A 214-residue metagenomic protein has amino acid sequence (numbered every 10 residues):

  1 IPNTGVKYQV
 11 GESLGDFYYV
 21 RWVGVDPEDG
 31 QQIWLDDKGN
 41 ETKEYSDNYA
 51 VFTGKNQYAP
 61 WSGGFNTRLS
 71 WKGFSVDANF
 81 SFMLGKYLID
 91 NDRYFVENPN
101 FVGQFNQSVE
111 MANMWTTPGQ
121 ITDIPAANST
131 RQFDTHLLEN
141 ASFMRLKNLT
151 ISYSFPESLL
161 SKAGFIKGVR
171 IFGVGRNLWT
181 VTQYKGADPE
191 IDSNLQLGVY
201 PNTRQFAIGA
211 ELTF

Functional and structural regions predicted by a protein language model:
I1-Q57: Conserved small-residue
I1-V6, R93-V102, Y184-Q196: Flexible, surface-exposed loop regions and adjacent strand-edge segments of Gram-negative outer-membrane beta-barrel
D16, P27, M83-R170, V174-G175: Extracytoplasmic gating/loop element in the C-terminal half of outer-membrane beta-barrel translocons and assembly
W61-G63, K72-F74, S142, F165-V169 (+1 more regions): Outer-envelope beta-barrel architecture signal
S70, S81-M83, V174-L178, T213: Outer-membrane beta-barrel pore domains and translocons
G73-D77, S158-L159: Repeated loop/turn-to-beta-strand initiation elements of outer-membrane beta-barrel proteins
A78, I171-G173, A210: Membrane-embedded beta-strand positions of outer-membrane beta-barrel proteins
Y153, N202-F214: Outer-membrane beta-barrel "beta-signal"
